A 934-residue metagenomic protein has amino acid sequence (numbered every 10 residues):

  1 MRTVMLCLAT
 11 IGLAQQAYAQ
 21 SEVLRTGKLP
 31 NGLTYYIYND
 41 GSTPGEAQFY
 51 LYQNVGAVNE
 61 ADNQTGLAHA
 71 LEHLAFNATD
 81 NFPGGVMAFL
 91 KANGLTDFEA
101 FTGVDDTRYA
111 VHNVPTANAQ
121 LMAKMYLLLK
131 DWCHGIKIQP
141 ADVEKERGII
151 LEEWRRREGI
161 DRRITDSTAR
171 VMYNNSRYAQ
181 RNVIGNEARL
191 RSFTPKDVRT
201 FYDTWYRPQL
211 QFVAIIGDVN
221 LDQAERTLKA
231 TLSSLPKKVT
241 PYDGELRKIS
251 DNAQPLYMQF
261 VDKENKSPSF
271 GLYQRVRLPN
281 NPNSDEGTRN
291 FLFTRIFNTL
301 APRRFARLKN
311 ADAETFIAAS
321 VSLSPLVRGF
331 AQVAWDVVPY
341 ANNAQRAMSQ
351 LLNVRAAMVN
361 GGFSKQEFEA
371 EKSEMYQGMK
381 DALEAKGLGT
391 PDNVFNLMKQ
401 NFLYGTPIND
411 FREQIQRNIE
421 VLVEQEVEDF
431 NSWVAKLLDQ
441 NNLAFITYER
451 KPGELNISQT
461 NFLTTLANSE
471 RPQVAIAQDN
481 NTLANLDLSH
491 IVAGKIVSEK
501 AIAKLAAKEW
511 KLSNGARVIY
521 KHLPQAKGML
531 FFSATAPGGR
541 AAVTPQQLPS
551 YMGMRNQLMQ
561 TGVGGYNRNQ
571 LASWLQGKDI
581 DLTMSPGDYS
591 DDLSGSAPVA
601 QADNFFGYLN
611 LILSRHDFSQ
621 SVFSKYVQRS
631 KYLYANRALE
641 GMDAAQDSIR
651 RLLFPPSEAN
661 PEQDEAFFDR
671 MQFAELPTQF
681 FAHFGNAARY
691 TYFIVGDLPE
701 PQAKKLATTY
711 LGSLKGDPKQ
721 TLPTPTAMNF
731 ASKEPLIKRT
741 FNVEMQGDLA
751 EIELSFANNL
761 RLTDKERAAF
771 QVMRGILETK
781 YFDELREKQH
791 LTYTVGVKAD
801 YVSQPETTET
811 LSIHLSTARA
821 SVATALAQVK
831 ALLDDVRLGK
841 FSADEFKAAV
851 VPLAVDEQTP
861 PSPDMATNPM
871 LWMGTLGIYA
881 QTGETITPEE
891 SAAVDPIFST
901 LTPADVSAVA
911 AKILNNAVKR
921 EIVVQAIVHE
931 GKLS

Functional and structural regions predicted by a protein language model:
V4-G12: Bacterial N-terminal signal peptides
C7, A17-V86, A110-N113, Q120-L127 (+9 more regions): His/Glu-rich zincin catalytic helix
V55-A68, H73-R163, R189-F193, D197-L210 (+7 more regions): Active-site-adjacent, His/Asp/Glu-enriched structural segments that form or flank metal-binding and acid/base networks
T79, M125-L128, W132, R157-P208 (+11 more regions): Scaffold signal of the M16-like zinc-metallopeptidase fold and its non-catalytic homologs
M87-K91, I136-R155, N220, V239-A253 (+14 more regions): Acidic/histidine-enriched alpha-helical segments
L95-T96, Y273, N298-V338, L397 (+5 more regions): A structural supersecondary motif
D105, A179-Q180, Y206-P208, F270-P282 (+13 more regions): Short acidic (Asp/Glu) and glycine-rich catalytic loops that position anionic groups and cofactors
F212-G217, E369-A501, A507-K511, K521 (+7 more regions): C-terminal regions of mature proteins
